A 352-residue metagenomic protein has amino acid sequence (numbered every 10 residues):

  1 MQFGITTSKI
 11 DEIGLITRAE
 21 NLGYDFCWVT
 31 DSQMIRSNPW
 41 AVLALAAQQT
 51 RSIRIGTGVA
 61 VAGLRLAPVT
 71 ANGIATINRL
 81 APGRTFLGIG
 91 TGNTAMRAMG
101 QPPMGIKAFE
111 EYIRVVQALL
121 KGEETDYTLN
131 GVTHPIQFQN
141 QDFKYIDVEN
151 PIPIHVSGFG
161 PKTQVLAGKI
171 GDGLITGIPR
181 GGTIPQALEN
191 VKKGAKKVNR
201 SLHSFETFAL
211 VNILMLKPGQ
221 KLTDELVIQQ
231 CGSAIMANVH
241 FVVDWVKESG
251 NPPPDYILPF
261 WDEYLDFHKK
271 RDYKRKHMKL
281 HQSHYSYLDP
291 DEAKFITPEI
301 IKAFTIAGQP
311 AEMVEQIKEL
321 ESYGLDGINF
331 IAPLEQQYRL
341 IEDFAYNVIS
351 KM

Functional and structural regions predicted by a protein language model:
M1-G58, I152: N-terminal beta1-alpha1-beta2 module of alpha/beta enzyme domains
M1-I10, A60-P68, V148-F159, I213-L216 (+1 more regions): Active-site mouth loops of central-metabolism enzymes
F3-T7, C27-V29, R54-G58, T85-I89 (+4 more regions): Hydrophobic faces of well-ordered beta-strands that scaffold small-molecule active sites in alpha/beta enzyme cores
S8-A19, G73, G158-L166, V227 (+1 more regions): Short, acidic/polar
G23, A46, I77, V116 (+5 more regions): Conserved, mostly hydrophobic/aromatic
F26-Q49, V61, N93-M96, I178-G181 (+1 more regions): Glycine-rich, proline-tolerant flexible connector loops at the mouths of alpha/beta enzymes
W40-T57, Y112-V115, L119, F344-M352: Alpha-helix-loop-beta-strand connector modules within alpha/beta enzyme cores
P102, I106-F143, E189-E319: An alpha-helical appendage that flanks or caps ligand/catalytic pockets
